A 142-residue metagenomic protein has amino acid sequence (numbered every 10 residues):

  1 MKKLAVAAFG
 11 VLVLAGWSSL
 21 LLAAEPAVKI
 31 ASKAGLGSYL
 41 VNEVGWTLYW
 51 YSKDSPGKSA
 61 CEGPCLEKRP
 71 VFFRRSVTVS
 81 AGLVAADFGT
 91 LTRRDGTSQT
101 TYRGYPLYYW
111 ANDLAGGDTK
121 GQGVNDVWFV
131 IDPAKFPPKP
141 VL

Functional and structural regions predicted by a protein language model:
M1-F9: Bacterial N-terminal signal peptides that target proteins for export
F9-L20: Hydrophobic alpha-helical segments of integral membrane proteins
S18-L142: Compact beta-sheet-dominated domain cores in extracellular/mature segments
